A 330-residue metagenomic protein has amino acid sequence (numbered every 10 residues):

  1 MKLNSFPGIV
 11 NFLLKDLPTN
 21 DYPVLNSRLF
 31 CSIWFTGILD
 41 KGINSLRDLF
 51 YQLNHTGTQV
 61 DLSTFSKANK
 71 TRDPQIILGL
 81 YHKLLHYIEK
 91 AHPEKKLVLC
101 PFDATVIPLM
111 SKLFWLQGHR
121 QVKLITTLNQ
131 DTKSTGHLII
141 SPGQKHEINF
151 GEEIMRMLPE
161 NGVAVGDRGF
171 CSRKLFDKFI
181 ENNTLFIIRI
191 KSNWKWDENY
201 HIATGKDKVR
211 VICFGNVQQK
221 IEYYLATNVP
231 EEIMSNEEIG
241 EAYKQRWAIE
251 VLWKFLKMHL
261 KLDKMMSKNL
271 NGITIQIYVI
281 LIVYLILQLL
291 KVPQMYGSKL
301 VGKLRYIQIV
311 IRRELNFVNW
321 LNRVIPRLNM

Functional and structural regions predicted by a protein language model:
M1-S45, T64-F65, N69-R72, G79-Y81 (+3 more regions): Single, function-defining residue in the core of a domain
K41-H55: Extended, structured, electrostatic nucleic-acid-contact surfaces
Q52-K67: Short, basic interhelical loop/turn and adjoining N-cap of the next helix at nucleic-acid- or acidic-partner-contacting
G57, H92-E94: Non-cleavable N-terminal signal-anchor transmembrane helices
Q75-E89: Short Lys/Arg-enriched helix C-cap and helix-to-coil transition segments that create basic nucleic-acid-contact patches
V106-S111: Short Pro/Gly-enriched beta-strand edge/turn motifs at strand-loop
F114-L116: Extracellular beta-strand-rich solenoid/capping regions of secreted or surface-exposed proteins that bind or remodel
